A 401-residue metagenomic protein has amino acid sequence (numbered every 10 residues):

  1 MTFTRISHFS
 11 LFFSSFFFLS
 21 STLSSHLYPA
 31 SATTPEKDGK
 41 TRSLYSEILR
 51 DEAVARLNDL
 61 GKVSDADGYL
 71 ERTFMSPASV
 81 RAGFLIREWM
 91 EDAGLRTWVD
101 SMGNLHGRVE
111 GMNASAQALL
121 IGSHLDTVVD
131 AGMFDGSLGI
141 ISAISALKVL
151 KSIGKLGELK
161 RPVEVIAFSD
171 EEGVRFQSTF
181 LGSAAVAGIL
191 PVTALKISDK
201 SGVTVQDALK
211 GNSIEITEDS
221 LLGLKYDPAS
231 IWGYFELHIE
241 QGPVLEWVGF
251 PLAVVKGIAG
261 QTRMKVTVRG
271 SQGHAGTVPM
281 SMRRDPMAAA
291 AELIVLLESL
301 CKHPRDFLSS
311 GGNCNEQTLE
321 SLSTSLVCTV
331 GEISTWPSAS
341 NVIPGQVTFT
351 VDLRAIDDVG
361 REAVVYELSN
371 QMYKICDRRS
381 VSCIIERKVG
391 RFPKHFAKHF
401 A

Functional and structural regions predicted by a protein language model:
F16-P35: N-terminal signal peptide
P29-S76, A194: N-terminal capping segment at the start of a domain
A30-T41, K265, G276, D285-A401: Metal-dependent amide/peptide-bond hydrolase catalytic core, centered on the "pita-bread" metallohydrolase fold
K62-E110: A non-catalytic alpha/beta surface segment that caps or lines the substrate-entry region of metallo-dependent hydrolase
A93, L105-L138, A143: Catalytic-core environment of secreted peptidases
I121, D130-E171, T262-V268, V278-L300 (+1 more regions): Alpha-helical metal-binding/catalytic segments enriched in His/Glu/Asp
K151-V174, R305-N313, S321-C328: Short helix-loop-beta-strand segments that form the rim/entrance of peptidase-like active sites
S169-S281: Histidine/acidic-residue-rich, glycine-tolerant segments that coordinate divalent metal ions
